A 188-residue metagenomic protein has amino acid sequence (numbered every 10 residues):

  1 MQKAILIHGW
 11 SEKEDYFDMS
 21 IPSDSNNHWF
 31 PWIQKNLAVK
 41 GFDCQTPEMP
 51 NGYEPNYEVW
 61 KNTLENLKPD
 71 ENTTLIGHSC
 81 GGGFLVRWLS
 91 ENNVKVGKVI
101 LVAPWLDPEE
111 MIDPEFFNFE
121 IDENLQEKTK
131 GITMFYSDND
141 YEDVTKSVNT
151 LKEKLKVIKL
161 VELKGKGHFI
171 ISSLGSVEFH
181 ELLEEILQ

Functional and structural regions predicted by a protein language model:
M1-K40: Short, surface-exposed "cap/lid" segments of acyl-processing enzymes
G9-W10, E48-G52, V99-E109, S137: Active-site nucleophile loop of the alpha/beta-hydrolase fold
P55, K166-F179: Catalytic histidine-centered segment of alpha/beta-hydrolase-like enzymes
I76-V86: Gly/Ala-rich beta-loop-alpha elbow adjacent to hydrolase catalytic centers
P104-K128: Flexible "cap/lid" loop of the alpha/beta hydrolase fold
K128-T129, T133-Y136: Short beta-strand/loop motif that positions the catalytic acidic residue of the alpha/beta-hydrolase fold
D140-S147: Conserved alpha/beta-hydrolase "acid-adjacent" motif
E153-I171: Catalytic histidine neighborhood in serine/cysteine hydrolases with alpha/beta-hydrolase-type architecture
